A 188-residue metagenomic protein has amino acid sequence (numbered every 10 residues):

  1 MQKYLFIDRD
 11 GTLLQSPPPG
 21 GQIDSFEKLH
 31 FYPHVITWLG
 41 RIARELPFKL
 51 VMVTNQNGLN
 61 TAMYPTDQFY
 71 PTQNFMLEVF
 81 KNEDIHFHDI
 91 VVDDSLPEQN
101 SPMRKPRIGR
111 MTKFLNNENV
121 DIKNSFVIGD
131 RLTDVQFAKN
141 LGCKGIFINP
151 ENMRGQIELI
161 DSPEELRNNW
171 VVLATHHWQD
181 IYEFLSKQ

Functional and structural regions predicted by a protein language model:
M1-V51: Active-site neighborhood of HAD-like aspartate-dependent phosphohydrolases
D8-D10, N55, D130, D134: Acidic active-site catalytic centers that drive phospho-/nucleotidyl reactions and related ester hydrolyses
L14-S16, G21, T61, Q136 (+1 more regions): Conserved protein kinase catalytic core
Q15-P17, D94, N149: Residue-level signal for short segments within beta-strands and strand-turn junctions of well-structured beta-sheet
F26-F31, Y64-P71, K105-P106: Alpha-helix N-cap and loop-to-helix initiation/capping positions
V35, L39-T72, F87-Q99, A138: Substrate-recognition element of Asp-dependent hydrolases with the DxDx(T/V) motif
D67, N74-H86, P97-V127, R131-Q188: Asp-based, Mg2+/Mn2+-dependent phosphohydrolase catalytic module
